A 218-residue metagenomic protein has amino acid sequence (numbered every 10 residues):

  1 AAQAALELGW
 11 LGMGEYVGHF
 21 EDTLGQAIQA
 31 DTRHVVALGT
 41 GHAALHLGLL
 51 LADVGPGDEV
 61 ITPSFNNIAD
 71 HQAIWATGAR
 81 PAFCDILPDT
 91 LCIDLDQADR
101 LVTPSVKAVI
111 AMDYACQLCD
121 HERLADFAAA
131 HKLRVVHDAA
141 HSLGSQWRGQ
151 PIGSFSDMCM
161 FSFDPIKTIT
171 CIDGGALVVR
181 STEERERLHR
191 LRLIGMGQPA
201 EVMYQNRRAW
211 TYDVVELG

Functional and structural regions predicted by a protein language model:
A1-L11: N-terminal "arm"/small-domain region of PLP-dependent enzymes with the aminotransferase-like
W10-E59, A73-W75, F83-D85, Q150: Phosphate-binding glycine-rich loop
A30, G55, P104, G153-S154 (+1 more regions): Structured loop/turn residues at beta-strand edges in well-structured enzyme cores
L50-A139, Q146: PLP-dependent aminotransferase-like
S142-R148, F155-G218: Active-site region of PLP-dependent enzymes
